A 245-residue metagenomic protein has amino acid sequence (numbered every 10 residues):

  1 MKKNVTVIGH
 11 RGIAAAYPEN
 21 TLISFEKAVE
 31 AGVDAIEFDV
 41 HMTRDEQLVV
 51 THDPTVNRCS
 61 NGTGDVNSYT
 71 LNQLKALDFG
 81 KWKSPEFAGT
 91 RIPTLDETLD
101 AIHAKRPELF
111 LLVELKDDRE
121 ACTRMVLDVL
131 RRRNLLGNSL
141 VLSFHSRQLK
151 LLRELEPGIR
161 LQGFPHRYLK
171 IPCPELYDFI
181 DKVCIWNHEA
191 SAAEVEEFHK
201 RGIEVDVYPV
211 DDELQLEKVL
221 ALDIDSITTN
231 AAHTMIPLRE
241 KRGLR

Functional and structural regions predicted by a protein language model:
M1-G9, K150: N-terminal amphipathic alpha-helix/helix-capping segment at the start of soluble metabolic enzymes
I8, I36-E37, V50, L112 (+5 more regions): Conserved beta-strand positions in the central sheet of alpha/beta enzyme cores
G12, H41-D45, D53-P54, K116-D118 (+5 more regions): Active-site beta-loop-alpha junctions enriched in small/polar residues
A14-E19: Active-site metal-coordination segments of metallo-dependent hydrolases
L22, E26, E30, I92 (+10 more regions): Amphipathic, non-transmembrane alpha-helical secondary structure
S24-M42, Y177-V183: Catalytic domains of carbohydrate-active enzymes, especially glycoside hydrolases
H52-G163, F179, I185, H199-R201: Metal-dependent phosphodiesterase/phospholipase catalytic core, i.e., the His/Asp/Glu-rich active-site region
P85-A88, Q162-R245: C-terminal active-site rim and adjoining tail of enzyme catalytic domains
